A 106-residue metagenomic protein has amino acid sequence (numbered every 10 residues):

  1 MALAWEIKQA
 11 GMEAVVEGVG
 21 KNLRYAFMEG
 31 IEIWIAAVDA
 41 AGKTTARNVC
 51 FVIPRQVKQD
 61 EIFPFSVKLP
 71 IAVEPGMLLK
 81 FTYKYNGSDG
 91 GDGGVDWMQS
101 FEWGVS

Functional and structural regions predicted by a protein language model:
M1-E13, V95-S106: Transition segment at domain starts
A14-N22: Short, well-ordered beta-strand segments enriched in hydrophobic/aromatic residues
R24-G30: A short beta-turn/strand-edge loop motif at beta-sheet boundaries
I33-A37, L78-Q99: Internal, hydrophobic beta-strand segments that form the core of beta-sheet-rich folds
A36-R47: Short aromatic-acidic-glycine turn motif
A46-G90: Short, solvent-exposed, Trp/other aromatic-anchored flexible loops in extracytoplasmic proteins
